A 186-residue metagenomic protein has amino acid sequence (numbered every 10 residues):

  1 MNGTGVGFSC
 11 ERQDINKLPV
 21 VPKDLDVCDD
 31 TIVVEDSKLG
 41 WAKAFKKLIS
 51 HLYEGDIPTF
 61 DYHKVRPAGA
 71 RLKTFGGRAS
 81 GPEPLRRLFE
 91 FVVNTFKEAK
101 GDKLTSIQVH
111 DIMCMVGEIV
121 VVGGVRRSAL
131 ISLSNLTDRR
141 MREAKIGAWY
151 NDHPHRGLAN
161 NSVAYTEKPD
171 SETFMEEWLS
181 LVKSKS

Functional and structural regions predicted by a protein language model:
M1-S186: Extended catalytic cores of very large enzyme megasubunits
